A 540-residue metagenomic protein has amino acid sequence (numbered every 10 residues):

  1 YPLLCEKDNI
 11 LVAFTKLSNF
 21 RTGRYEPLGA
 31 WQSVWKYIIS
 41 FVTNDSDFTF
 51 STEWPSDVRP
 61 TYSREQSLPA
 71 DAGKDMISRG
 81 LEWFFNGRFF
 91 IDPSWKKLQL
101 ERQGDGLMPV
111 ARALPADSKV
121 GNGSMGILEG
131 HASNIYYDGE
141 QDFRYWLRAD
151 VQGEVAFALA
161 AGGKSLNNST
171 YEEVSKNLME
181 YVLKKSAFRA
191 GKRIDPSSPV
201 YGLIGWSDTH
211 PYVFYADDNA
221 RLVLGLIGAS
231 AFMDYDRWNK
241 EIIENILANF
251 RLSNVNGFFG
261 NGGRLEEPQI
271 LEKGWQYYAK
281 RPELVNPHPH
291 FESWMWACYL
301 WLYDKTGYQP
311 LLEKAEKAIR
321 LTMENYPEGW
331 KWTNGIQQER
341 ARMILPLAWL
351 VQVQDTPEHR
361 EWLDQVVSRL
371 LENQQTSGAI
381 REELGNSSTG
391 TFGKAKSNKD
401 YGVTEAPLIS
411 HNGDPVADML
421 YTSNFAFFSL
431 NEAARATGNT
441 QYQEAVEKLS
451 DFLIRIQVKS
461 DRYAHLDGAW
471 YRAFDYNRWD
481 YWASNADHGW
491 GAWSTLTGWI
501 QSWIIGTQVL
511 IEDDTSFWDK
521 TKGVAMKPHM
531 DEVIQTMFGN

Functional and structural regions predicted by a protein language model:
Y1-W54: A glycine-centered loop/beta-turn motif at secondary-structure junctions
A13, A30-I38, P69-G87, D92 (+8 more regions): Extended, well-ordered alpha-helical scaffold segments
N44-D150, T170-T209, E244-W275, S377 (+5 more regions): Low-complexity, Ser/Thr/Pro/Gly-enriched N-terminal "stalk/linker" regions
R59-L68, W83, G153-S169, R221-W238 (+6 more regions): Well-ordered alpha-helical scaffold segments within catalytic/enzyme domains
V110-E140, D218-R221, G307, L312-M323 (+5 more regions): Extended glycan-interaction surfaces of carbohydrate-active proteins
A113-A116, K192, I380-L384, S388-N398 (+1 more regions): CBM-like carbohydrate-recognition segments
I135-Q152, K164, L203-R221, Y235 (+5 more regions): Solvent-exposed loop and edge beta-strand segments that line ligand/cofactor-binding and catalytic clefts
A231, L247-Q309, T322-E324, Q352 (+5 more regions): Active-site lining segments of carbohydrate-active enzymes
